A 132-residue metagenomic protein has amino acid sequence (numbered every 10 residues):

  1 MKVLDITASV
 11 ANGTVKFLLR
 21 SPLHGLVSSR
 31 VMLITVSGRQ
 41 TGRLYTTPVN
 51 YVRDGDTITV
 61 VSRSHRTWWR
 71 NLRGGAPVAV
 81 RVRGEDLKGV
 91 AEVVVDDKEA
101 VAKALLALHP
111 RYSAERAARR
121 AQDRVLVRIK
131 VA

Functional and structural regions predicted by a protein language model:
M1-K2, T35-T41, W68-A76: Short, functional N-terminal and low-complexity linear motifs
M1-L4, S28, I58, V90 (+1 more regions): Residues at structural and domain junctions
M1-V31, R70, S113-D123: Alpha-helical membrane-targeting segments
K2-L18, R43-P48, R81-K88: Short low-complexity stretches enriched in small and charged residues
P22, T57-S62, R66-R70: Covalent nucleotidyltransferase core used to form phosphodiester bonds in nucleic acids
S29-R63: Short beta-strand segments
S64-A132: Short, structured beta-strand-loop surface elements
